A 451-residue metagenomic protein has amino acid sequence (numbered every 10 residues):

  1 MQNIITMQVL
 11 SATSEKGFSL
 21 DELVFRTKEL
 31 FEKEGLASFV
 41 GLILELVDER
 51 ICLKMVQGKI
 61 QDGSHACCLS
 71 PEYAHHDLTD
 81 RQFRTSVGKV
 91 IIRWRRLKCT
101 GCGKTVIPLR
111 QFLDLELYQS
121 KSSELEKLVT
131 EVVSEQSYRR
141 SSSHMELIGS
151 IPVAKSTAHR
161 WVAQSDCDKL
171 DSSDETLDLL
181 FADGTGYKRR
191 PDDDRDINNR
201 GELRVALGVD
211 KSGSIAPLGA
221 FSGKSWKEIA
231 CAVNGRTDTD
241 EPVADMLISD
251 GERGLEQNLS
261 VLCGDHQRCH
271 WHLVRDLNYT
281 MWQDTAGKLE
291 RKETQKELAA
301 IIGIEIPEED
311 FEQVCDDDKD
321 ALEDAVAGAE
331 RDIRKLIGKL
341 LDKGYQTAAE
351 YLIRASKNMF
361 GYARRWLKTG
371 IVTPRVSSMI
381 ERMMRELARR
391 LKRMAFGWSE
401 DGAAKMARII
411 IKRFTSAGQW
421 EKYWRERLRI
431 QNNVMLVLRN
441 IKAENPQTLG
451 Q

Functional and structural regions predicted by a protein language model:
Q2-E45, E49, I60-Q61, C67 (+3 more regions): Acidic/histidine-rich catalytic cores and adjacent linkers of DNA breakage/strand-transfer/modification proteins
Q2-K16, Y73-L78, K89-V90, W94-Y118 (+9 more regions): RNase H-like nuclease fold core
C52-S64, P71-H75, V87-R93: Short, flexible, mixed-charge glycine/proline-rich loop motifs that serve as phosphate/nucleic-acid-contacting
H65-C68, C99-T100: Short cysteine-rich clusters marking metal-coordination/redox-active sites
Q119-S123, G223, H270-W271, R275-W282: Catalytic or ion-translocation cores adjacent to nucleophile or general acid/base/metal-coordination motifs in diverse
V129-E135, P374-R375, M379: Short basic-aromatic helix/loop recognition motifs at nucleic-acid and histone-peptide binding interfaces
V133-M145, D332-I333: Short, charged amphipathic recognition helices of the HTH superfamily and cognate SANT/SANTA-like modules
D194-N199, T280-R291: Short, surface-exposed amphipathic charged segments that create phosphate/polyanion-binding patches used for binding
